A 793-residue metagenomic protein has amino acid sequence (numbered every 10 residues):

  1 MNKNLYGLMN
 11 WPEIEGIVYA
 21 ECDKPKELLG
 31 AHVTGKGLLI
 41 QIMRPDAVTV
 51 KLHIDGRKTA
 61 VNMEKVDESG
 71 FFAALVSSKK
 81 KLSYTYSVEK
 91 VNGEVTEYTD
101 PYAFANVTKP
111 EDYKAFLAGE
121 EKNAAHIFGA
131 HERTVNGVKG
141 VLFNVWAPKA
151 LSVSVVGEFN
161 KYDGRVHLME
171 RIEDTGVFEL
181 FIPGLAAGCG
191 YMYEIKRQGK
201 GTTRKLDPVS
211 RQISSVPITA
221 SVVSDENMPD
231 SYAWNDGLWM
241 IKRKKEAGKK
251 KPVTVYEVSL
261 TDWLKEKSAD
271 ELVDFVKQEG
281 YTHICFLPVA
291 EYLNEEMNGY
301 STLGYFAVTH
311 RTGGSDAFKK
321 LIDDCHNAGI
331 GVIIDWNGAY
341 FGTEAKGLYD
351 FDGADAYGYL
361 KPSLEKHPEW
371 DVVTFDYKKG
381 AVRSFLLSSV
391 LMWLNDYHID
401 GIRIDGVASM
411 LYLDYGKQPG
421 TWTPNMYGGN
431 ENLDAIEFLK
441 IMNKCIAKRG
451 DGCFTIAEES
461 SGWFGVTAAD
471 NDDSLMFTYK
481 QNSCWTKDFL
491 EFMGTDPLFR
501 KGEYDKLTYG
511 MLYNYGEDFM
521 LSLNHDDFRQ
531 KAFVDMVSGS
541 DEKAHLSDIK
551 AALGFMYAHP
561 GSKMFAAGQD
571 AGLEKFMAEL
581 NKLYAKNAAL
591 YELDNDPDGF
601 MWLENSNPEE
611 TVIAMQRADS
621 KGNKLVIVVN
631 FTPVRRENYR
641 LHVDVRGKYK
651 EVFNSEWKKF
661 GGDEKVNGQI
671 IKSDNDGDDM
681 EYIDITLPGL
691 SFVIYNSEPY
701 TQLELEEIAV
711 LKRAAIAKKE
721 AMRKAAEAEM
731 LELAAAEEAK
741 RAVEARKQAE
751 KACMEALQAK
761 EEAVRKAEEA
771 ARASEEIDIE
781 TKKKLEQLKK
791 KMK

Functional and structural regions predicted by a protein language model:
M1-P252, T261-K265, D270-G280, L546 (+5 more regions): Carbohydrate-interacting/catalytic domains
V50, V153, I284-F286, I402-I404 (+1 more regions): Hydrophobic residues within beta-strands of alpha/beta enzymes
P148-A150, E158-N160, K196-Q198, V289-E291 (+6 more regions): An acidic- and aromatic-residue-enriched active-site/binding cleft used to recognize and process polar
G201-T202, Y292-E295, Y340-E344, M410-L413 (+5 more regions): Short catalytic/ligand-binding loop motif for oxyanion handling, primarily in non-cytosolic enzymes, centered on
S210-S215, S224-E431: Substrate-binding/active-site clefts of carbohydrate-active enzymes
P217-I218, H398-D400, Y415-Q569, A585-E656 (+1 more regions): Conserved alpha/beta catalytic core and glycan-binding cleft of carbohydrate-active enzymes
L272, A317, L321, V382-W393 (+4 more regions): Alpha-helical packing segments of well-folded alpha/beta enzyme cores
I716-K719, R723-R772, E776-I779, K783: Extended alpha-helical stalk/coiled-coil segments
